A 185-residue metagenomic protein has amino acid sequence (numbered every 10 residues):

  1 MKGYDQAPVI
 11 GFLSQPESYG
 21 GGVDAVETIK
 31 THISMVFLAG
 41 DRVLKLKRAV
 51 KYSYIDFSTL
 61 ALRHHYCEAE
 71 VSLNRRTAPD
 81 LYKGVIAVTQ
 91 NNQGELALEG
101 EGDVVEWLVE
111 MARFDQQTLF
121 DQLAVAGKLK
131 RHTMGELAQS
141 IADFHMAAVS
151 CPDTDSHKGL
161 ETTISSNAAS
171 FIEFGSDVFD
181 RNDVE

Functional and structural regions predicted by a protein language model:
M1-D5: N-terminal non-globular leader segments, chiefly Sec-dependent signal peptides
Q6-V184: Conserved ATP-binding subdomain of kinase catalytic cores across diverse folds
